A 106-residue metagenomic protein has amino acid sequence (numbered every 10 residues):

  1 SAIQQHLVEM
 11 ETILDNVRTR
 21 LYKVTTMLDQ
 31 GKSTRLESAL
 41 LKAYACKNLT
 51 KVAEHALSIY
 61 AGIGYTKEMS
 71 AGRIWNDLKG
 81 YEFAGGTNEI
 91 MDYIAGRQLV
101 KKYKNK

Functional and structural regions predicted by a protein language model:
S1-K106: Alpha-helical interface subdomain recognition
